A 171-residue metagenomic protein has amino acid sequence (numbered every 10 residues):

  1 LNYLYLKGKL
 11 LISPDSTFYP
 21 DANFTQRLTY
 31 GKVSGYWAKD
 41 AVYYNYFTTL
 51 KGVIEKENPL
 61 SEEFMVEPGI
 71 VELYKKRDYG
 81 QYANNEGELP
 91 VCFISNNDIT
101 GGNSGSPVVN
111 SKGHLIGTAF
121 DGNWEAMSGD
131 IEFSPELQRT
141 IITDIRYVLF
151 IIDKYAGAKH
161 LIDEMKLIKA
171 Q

Functional and structural regions predicted by a protein language model:
L1-G102, V109-Q171: Serine endopeptidase catalytic core focused on the charge-relay Asp
